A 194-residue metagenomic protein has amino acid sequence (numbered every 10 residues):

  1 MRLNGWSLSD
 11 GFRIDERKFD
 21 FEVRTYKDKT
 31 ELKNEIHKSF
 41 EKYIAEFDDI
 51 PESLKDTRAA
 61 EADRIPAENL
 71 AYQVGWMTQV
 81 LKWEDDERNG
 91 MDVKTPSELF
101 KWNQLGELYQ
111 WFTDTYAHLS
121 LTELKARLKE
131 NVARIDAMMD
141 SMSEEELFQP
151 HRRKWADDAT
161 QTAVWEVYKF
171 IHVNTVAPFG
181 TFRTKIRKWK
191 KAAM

Functional and structural regions predicted by a protein language model:
M1-D15, D56-E107, P150-M194: Short, contiguous alpha-helical
D10, F19-E22, Y26-L54, G75-D85 (+1 more regions): Alpha-helical bundle segments that constitute or directly flank the non-heme di-iron/ferroxidase center
F12-R24, L124-K129, A133: Long, acidic, intrinsically disordered low-complexity segments
R24-D28, L108-T122, T160-K169: Acidic/His metal-coordination segments adjacent to aromatic residues that form catalytic metal sites in metalloenzymes
K29, K33-I36, L124-L128, Y168 (+1 more regions): Hydrophobic packing residues in well-ordered alpha-helices of helical domains and bundles
A45-D48, E52, K82-D85, A133 (+3 more regions): Charged/polar positions within long, soluble alpha-helices
Q104-Q149: Acidic/histidine-rich alpha-helical segments that form the ligand environment of transition-metal centers
